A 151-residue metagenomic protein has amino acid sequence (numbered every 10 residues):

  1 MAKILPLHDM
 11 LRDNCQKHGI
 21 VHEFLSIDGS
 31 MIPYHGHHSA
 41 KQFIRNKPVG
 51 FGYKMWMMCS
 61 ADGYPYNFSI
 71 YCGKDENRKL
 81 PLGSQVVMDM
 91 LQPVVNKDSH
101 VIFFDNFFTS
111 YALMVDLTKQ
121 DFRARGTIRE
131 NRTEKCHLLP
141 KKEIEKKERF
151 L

Functional and structural regions predicted by a protein language model:
M1-L151: Acidic, contiguous segments within the catalytic cores of piggyBac-derived transposases
